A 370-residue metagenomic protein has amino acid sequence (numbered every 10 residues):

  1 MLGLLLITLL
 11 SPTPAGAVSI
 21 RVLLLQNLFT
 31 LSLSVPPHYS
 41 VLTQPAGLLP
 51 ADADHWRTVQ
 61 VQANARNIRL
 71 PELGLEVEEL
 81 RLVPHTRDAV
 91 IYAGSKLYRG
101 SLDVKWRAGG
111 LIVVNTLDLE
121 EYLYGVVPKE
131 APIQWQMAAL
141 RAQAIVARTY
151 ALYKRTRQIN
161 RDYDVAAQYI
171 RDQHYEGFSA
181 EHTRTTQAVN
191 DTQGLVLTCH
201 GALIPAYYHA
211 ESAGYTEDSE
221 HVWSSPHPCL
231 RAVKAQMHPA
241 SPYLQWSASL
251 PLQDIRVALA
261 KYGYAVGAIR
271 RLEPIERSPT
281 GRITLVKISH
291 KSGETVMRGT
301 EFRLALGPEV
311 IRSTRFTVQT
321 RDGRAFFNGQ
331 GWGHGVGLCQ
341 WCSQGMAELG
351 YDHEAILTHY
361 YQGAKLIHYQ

Functional and structural regions predicted by a protein language model:
M1-Q370: Conserved, single-site charged/polar hotspot
